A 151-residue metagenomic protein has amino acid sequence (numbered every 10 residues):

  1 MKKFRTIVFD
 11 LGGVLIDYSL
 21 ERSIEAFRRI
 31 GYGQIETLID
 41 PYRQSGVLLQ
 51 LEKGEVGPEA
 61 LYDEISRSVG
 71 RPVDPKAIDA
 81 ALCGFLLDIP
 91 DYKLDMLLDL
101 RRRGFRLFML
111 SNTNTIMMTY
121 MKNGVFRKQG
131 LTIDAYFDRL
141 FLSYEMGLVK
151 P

Functional and structural regions predicted by a protein language model:
K2-D91, D95, R102-R103, N114-M118 (+1 more regions): N-terminal helical cap/lid subdomain that shapes the substrate entry/recognition surface in HAD-like hydrolases
R106: Residues at the starts of beta-strands that form the adenosine-phosphate
S111: Short beta-strand/turn micro-motifs composed of small residues that flank or help shape donor/cofactor-binding pockets
T115-P151: Substrate-recognition "cap/lid" segment bordering the active-site pocket of phosphatases
